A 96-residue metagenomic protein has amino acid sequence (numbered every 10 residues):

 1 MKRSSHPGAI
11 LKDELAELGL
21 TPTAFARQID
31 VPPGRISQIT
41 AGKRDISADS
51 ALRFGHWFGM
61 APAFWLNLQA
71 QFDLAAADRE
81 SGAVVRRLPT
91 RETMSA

Functional and structural regions predicted by a protein language model:
M1-L20, N67: A short, Lys/Arg-rich alpha-helix, primarily the initiator
E17, Q28, W57: Residues within the alpha-helical elements of helix-turn-helix
L20-Q38: Short alpha-helical DNA-recognition segment
P32, K43, F58, Q69-F72: The DNA-recognition helices of helix-turn-helix-type DNA-binding domains
K43-H56: Short, basic-rich loop-to-helix N-cap that marks the start of a DNA-contacting helix
H56, F64-A96: Short, charged recognition helix plus adjacent turn of helix-turn-helix-like nucleic-acid-binding domains
